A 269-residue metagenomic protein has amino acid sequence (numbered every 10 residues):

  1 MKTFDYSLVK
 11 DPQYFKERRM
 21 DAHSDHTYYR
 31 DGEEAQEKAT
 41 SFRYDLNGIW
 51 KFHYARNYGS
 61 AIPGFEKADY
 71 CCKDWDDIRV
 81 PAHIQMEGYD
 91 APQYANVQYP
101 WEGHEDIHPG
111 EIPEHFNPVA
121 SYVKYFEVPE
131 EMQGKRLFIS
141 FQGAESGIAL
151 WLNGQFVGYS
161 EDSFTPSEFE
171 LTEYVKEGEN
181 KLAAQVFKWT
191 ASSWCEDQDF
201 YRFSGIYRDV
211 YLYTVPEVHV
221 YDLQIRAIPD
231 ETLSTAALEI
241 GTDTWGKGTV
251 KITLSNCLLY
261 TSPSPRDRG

Functional and structural regions predicted by a protein language model:
K2-F4, L8-M20, S24, Y28 (+9 more regions): Accessory beta-strand-rich segments of carbohydrate-active enzymes
S41, P113-F116, P229-E231: Short, solvent-exposed beta-strand/turn "edge" segments of beta-rich domains on protein surfaces
Y44-F52: Mature N-terminal segment immediately following signal peptide/propeptide cleavage in secreted/periplasmic
S60-P63: Beta-strand acidic-aromatic groove motif in beta-rich domains, primarily in extracellular
F65, Y70-P92: Predominantly extracellular/luminal regions of secreted and cell-surface proteins, especially disulfide-bonded
E217-G246: Surface beta-strand/loop "capping" patches
V250-L254: Change to "...patches in solvent-exposed regions of secreted, membrane-anchored, or virion-exposed structural
Y260-D267: Conserved small/polar residues in nucleotide/adenosyl-binding loops
